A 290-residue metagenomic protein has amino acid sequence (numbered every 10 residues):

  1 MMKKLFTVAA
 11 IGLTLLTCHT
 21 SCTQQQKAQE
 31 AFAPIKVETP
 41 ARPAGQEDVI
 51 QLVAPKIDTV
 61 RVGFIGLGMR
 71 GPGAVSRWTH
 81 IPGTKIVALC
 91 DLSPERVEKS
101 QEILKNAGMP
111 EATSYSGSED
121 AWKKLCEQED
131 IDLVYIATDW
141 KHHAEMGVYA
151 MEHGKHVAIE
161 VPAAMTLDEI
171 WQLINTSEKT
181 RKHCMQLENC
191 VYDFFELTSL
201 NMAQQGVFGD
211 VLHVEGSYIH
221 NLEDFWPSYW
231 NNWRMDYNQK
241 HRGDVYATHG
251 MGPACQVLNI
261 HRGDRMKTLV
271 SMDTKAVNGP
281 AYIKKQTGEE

Functional and structural regions predicted by a protein language model:
M1-A9: Bacterial N-terminal signal peptides that target proteins for export
T17-S21: C-terminal motif of bacterial Sec signal peptides marking the signal peptidase cleavage site
T23-K27, A31-A107, A254: N-terminal Rossmann-like dinucleotide-binding module
T113-D120: Short acidic-hydrophobic, aromatic-tinged amphipathic segments that line or gate anion-handling sites
A121-E129: Short amphipathic alpha-helix with an adjacent loop that forms part of the alpha/beta core around
L133-Y135: N-terminal Rossmann-like NAD(P) cofactor-binding module of classical short-chain dehydrogenase/reductase
D139-W140, A144-Y192, G206: Beta-strand-loop-alpha-helix segment that lines the small-molecule cofactor/substrate pocket of alpha/beta enzymes
T180-M185, C190-E290: Predominantly a Rossmann-like dinucleotide-binding segment in NAD(P)-dependent oxidoreductases
